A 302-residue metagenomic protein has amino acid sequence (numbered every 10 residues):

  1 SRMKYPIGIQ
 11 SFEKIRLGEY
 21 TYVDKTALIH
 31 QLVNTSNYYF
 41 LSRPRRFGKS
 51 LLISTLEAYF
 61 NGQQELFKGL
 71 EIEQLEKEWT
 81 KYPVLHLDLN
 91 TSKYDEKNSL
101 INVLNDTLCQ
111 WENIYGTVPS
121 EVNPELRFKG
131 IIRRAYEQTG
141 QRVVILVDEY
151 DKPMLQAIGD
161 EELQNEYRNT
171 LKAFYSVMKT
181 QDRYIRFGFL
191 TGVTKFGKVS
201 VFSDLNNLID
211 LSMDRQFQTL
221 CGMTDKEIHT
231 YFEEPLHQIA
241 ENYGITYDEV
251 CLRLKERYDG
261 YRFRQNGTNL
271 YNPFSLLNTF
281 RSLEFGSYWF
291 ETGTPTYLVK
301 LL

Functional and structural regions predicted by a protein language model:
S1-L302: Phosphate-binding site recognition
